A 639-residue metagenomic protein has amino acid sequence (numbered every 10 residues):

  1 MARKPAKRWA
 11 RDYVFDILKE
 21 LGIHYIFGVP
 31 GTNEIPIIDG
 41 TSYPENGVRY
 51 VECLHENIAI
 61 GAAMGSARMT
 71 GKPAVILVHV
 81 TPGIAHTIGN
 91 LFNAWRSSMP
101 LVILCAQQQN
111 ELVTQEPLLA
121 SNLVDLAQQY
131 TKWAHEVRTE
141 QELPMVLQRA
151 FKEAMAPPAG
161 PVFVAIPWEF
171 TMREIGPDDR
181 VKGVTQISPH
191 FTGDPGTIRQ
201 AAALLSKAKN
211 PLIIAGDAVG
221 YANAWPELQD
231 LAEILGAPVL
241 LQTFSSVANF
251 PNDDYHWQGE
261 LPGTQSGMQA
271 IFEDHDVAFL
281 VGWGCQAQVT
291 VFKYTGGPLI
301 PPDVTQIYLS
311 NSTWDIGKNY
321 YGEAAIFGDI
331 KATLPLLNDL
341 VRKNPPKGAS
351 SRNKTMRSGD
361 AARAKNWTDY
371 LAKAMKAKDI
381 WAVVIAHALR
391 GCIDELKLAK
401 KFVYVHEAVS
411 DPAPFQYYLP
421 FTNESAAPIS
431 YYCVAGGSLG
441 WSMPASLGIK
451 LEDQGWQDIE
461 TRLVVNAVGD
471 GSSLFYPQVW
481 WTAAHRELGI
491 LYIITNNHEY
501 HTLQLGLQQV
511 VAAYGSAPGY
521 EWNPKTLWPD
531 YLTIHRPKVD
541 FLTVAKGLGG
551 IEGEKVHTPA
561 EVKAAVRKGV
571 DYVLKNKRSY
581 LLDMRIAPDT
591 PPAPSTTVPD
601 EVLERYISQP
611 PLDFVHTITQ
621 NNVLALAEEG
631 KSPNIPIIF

Functional and structural regions predicted by a protein language model:
M1-A6, Q141, P177-D179, P302-A408 (+5 more regions): Phosphate/pyrophosphate-binding active-site segments
A2-P345, C392, W456, T461 (+2 more regions): N-terminal alpha/beta PP-like core and its mobile active-site loop of ThDP/TPP-dependent enzymes
R11-V14, K19-H24, V29-T32, I37-S42 (+1 more regions): Active-site diphosphate/adenylate-binding microenvironment
V14, F151, R199-A202, E227-L228 (+9 more regions): Generic recognition of flexible, low-complexity loop/linker segments
L104, V113-L119, G263, F272-D274 (+3 more regions): Thiamine diphosphate
A156, K397-A399, A484-I490: Basic phosphate/pyrophosphate-binding loop/patch that engages nucleotide-derived ligands
A165-F170, V409-D411, R585-I586: A glycine-rich phosphate-binding loop feature that marks nucleotide/adenosyl-phosphate handling sites
G216-Y221, A374-A377, G469-G471: Conserved short loop/turn motifs at secondary-structure junctions
